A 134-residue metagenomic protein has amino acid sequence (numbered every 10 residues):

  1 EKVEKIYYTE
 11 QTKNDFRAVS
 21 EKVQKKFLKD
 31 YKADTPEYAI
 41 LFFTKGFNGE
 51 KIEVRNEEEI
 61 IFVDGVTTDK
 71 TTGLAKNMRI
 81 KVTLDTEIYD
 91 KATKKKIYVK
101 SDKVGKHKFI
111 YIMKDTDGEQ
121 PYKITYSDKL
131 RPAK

Functional and structural regions predicted by a protein language model:
E1-K134: Terminal leader/tail segments of proteins
